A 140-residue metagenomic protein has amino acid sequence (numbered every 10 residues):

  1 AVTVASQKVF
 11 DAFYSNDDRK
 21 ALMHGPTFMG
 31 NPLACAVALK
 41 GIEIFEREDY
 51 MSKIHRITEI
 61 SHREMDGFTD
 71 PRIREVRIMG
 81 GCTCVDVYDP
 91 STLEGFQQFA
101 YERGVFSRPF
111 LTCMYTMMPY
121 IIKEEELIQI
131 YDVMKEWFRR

Functional and structural regions predicted by a protein language model:
A1-R140: Conserved N-terminal phosphate-binding loop of PLP-dependent enzymes in the Aspartate aminotransferase
